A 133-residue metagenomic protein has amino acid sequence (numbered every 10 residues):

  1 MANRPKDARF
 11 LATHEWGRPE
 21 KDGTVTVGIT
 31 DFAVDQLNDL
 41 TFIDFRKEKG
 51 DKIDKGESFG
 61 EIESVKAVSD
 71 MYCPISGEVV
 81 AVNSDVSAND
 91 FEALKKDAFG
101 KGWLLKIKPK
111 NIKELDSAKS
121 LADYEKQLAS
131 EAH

Functional and structural regions predicted by a protein language model:
M1-K55, F91, K96-H133: Acidic, low-complexity mobile loops and tails
A8-T13, S58-Y72: Generic detector of contiguous secondary-structure segments
E20, S64-V65, P74, K110: A short, compositionally biased micro-patch
K47-I62, E78-A81: Short, well-structured beta-strand-loop connectors
E61-I62, P74-I75, D123-A129: A general structural signal for short secondary-structure boundary/capping elements
V65-K101: Mid-chain, well-packed structural core segment of small domains
